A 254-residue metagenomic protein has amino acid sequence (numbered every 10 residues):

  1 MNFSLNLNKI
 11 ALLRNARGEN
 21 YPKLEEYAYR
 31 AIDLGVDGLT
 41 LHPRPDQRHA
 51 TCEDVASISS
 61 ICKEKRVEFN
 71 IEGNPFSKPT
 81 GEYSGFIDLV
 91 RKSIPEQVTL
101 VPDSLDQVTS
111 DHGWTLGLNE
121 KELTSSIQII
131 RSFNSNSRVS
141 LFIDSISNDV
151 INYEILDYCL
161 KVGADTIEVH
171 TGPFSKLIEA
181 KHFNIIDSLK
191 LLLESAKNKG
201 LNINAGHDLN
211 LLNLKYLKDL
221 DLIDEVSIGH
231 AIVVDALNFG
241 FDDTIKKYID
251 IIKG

Functional and structural regions predicted by a protein language model:
M1-F69, P75-S77, K92-S93, I151-E154 (+2 more regions): Conserved N-terminal beta1-alpha1 strand-loop-helix module at the mouth
F3-L7, L39-L41, V67-G73, E96-L100 (+4 more regions): Hydrophobic faces of well-ordered beta-strands that scaffold small-molecule active sites in alpha/beta enzyme cores
N6-L12, R44-D46, E72-K78, D103-L105 (+5 more regions): Active-site beta-loop-alpha junctions enriched in small/polar residues
K9, H42, V98-D106, T166-L177 (+1 more regions): Glycine-rich phosphate-binding active-site loops on the catalytic face of alpha/beta enzymes
D37-I58, P102-L116, T171-F183, A236: Glycine-rich, proline-tolerant flexible connector loops at the mouths of alpha/beta enzymes
R48-G73, L118-R138, H182-H207, L211 (+1 more regions): Alpha-helix-loop-beta-strand connector modules within alpha/beta enzyme cores
K78-K92, I146-V162, A205, L209-I223: Catalytic cores of alpha/beta
S140-S188, L192-S195: Histidine/lysine/aspartate-rich catalytic loop segments that bind and position anionic ligands
